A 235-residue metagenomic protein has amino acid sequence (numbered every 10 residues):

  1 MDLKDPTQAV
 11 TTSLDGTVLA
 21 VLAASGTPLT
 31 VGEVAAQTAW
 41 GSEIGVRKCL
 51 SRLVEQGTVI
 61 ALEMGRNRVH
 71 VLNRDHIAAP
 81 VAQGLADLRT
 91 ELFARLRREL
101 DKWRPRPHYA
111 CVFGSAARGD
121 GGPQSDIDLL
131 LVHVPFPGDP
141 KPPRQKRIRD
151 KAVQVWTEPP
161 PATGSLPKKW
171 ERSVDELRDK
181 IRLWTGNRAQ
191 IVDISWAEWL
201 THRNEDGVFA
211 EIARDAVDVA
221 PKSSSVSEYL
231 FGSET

Functional and structural regions predicted by a protein language model:
M1-Y109, A117-Q124, H133-T235: Catalytic core of pol beta-like nucleotidyltransferases
D128-L130: Short, well-ordered beta-strand segments
